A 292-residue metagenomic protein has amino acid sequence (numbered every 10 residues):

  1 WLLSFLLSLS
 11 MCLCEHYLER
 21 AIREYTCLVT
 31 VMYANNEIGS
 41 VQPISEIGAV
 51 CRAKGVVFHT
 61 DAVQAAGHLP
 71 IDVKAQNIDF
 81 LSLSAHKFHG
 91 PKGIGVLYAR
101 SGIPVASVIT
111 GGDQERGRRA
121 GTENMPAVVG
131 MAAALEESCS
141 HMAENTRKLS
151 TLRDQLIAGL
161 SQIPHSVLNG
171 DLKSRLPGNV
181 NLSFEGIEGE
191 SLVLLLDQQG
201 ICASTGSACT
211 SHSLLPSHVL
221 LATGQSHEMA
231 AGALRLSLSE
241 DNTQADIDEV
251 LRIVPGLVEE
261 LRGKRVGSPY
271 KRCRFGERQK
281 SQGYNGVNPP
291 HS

Functional and structural regions predicted by a protein language model:
W1-R278, G283-G286, H291: Pyridoxal 5′-phosphate
